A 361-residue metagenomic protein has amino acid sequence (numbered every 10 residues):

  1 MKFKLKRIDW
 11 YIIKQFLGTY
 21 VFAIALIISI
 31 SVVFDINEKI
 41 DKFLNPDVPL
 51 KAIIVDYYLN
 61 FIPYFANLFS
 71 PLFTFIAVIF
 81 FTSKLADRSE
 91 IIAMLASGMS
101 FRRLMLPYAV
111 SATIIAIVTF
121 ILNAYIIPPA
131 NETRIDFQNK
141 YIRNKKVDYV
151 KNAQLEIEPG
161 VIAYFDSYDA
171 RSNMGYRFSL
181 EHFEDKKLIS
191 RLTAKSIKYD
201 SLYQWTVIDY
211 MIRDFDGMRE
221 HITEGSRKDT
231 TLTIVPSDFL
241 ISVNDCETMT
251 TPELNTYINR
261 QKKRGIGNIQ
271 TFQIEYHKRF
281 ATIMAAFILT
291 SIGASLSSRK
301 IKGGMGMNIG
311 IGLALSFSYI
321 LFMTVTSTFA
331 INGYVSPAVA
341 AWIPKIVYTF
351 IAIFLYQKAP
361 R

Functional and structural regions predicted by a protein language model:
M1-P159, A170, M218-H221, P236-R361: Transmembrane alpha-helices
I157-Y210: Structural signature for solvent-exposed beta-strand/loop edge elements and short helix-capping sites, enriched
N173, F215, D229: The feature marks either
K187-S190, D216-S226: A short, polar/proline- and glycine-enriched secondary-structure boundary/capping micro-motif
E224-V235: Non-transmembrane, solvent-exposed beta-strand/loop segments in proteins with extracellular/lumenal exposure or large
